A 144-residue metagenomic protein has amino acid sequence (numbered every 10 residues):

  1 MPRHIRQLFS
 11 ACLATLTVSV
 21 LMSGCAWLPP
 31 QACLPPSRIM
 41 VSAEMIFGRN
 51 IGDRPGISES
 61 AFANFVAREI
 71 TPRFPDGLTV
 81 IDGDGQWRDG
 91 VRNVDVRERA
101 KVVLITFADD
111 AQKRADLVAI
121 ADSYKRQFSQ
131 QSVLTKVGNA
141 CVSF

Functional and structural regions predicted by a protein language model:
P2-L13: Bacterial N-terminal signal peptides that target proteins for export
T15-S19: Classic N-terminal secretory signal peptides
V20-G24: C-terminal motif of bacterial Sec signal peptides marking the signal peptidase cleavage site
A26-L28: Bacterial signal peptide processing site
P30-P35, D89-N93: Short beta-strand/turn micro-motifs at beta-sheet edges
I39-E59: Terminal, regulation- and interaction-focused segments at domain boundaries
A61-A100, I105-A111: Mature extracytoplasmic domains of secretory-pathway proteins
N93-F144: Helix-rich interaction surfaces within compact, conserved domain-sized segments that mediate assembly or partner
